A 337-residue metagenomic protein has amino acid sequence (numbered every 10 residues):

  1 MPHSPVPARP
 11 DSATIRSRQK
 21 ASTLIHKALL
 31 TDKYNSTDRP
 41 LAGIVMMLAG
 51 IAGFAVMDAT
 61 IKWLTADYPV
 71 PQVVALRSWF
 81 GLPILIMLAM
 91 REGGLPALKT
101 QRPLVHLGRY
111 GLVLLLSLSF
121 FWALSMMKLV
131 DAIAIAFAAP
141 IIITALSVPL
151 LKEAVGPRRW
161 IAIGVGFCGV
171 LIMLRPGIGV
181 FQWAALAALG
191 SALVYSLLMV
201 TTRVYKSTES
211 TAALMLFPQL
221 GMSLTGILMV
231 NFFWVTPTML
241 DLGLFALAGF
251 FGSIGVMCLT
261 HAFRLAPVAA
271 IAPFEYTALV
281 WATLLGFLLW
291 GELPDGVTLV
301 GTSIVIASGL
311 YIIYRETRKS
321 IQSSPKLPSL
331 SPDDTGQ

Functional and structural regions predicted by a protein language model:
P2-A49, L82-G108, L220, L224-L247 (+2 more regions): Membrane-interface interhelical linkers
L30, V280-Q337: C-terminal-most transmembrane helix of multi-pass membrane proteins
A52-V56, T60, L88, L107-W122 (+3 more regions): Hydrophobic alpha-helical transmembrane segments of multi-pass membrane transport proteins, especially secondary
K62, V70-P71, L85, G177-P237 (+2 more regions): Transmembrane alpha-helical segments that form core, pore/gating elements of small-molecule transporters/exporters
P69-G81, W122-A139, F181-V194, T238-G252: Structural signature of hydrophobic alpha-helical transmembrane segments
F120-W122, A139-I161, V280-L299: C-terminal transmembrane-helix exit sites in multi-pass transporters
I133-A138, Y205, E209-L220, V256-F287: Helix-helix packing/entry segments at the starts of transmembrane helices
R158-L174, S191, V297-E316: Hydrophobic transmembrane alpha-helices of multi-pass small-molecule transport proteins
